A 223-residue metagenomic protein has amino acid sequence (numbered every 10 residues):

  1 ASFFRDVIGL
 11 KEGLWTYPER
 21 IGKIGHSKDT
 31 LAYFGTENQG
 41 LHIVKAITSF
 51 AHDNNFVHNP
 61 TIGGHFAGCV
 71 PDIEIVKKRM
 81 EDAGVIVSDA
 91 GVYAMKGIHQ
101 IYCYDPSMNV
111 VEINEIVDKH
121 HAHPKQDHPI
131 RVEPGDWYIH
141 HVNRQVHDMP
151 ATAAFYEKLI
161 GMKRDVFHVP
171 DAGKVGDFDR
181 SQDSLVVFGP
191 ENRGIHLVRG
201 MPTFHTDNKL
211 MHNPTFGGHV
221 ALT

Functional and structural regions predicted by a protein language model:
A1-L41, N143-I195: Core segments of cupin and vicinal oxygen chelate
Y17-P18, F50-N54, I62, A83 (+5 more regions): A cross-kingdom feature marking solvent-exposed beta-strand/loop segments within repeated, beta-rich binding/scaffold
K23, F56-V57, E133, D177 (+1 more regions): Short consensus segments that form the blades of beta-propeller domains, in both extracellular/periplasmic
D29-Q39, H52-R79, H99-Y104, Y138-H147 (+2 more regions): Vicinal oxygen chelate
H42, Y102, E112, H196-V198: Conserved beta-strand in the GNAT
G68, E74-D136, H141-R144, V166-H168 (+1 more regions): Vicinal oxygen chelate
